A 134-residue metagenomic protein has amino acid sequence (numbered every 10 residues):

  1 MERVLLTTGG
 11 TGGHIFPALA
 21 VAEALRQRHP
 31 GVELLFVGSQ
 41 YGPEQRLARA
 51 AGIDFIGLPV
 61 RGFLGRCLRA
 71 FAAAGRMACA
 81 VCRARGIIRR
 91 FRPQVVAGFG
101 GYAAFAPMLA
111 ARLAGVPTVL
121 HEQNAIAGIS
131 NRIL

Functional and structural regions predicted by a protein language model:
E2, E33, F91-V95: Short acidic/histidine-rich motifs immediately flanking catalytic phosphotransfer sites in two-component signaling
R3-G9, R28-R76: Conserved nucleotide-sugar phosphate-binding/catalytic loop shared by glycosyltransferases and other
H14-R26: Short amphipathic alpha-helix
A24-R26, R90, F105-P117: Alpha-helix C-terminal capping segments
Y41-R46, V95-A114: An aromatic- and histidine-rich active-site surface loop
G57-R61, F99-G100, L120-N124: Short beta->alpha connector loops at strand-helix junctions that form conserved, small/polar/Pro-enriched
F63-V95, F105: An amphipathic, basic-hydrophobic alpha-helix
L113-A114, T118-L120, I126-L134: A conserved, positively charged/aromatic
